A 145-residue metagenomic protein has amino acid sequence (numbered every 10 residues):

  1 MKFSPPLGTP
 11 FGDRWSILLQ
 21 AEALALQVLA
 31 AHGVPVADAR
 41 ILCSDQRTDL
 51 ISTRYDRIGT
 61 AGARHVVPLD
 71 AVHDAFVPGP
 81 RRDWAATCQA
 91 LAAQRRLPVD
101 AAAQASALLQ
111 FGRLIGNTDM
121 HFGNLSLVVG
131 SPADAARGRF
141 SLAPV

Functional and structural regions predicted by a protein language model:
M1-P78: Conserved ATP-binding subdomain of kinase catalytic cores across diverse folds
I17-H32, R82-V145: Conserved kinase catalytic-core segment
